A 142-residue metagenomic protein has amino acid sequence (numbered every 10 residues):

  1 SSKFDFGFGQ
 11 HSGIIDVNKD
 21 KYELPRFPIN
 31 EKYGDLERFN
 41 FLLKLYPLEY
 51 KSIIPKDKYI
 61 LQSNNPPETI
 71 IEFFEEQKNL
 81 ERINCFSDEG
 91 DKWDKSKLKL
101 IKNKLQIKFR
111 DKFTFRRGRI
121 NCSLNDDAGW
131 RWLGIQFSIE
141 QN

Functional and structural regions predicted by a protein language model:
F4-G13: Acidic, His- and aromatic-enriched active-site or binding-groove loops in soluble protein domains that engage sugars
G13-N142: Terminal accessory/targeting
